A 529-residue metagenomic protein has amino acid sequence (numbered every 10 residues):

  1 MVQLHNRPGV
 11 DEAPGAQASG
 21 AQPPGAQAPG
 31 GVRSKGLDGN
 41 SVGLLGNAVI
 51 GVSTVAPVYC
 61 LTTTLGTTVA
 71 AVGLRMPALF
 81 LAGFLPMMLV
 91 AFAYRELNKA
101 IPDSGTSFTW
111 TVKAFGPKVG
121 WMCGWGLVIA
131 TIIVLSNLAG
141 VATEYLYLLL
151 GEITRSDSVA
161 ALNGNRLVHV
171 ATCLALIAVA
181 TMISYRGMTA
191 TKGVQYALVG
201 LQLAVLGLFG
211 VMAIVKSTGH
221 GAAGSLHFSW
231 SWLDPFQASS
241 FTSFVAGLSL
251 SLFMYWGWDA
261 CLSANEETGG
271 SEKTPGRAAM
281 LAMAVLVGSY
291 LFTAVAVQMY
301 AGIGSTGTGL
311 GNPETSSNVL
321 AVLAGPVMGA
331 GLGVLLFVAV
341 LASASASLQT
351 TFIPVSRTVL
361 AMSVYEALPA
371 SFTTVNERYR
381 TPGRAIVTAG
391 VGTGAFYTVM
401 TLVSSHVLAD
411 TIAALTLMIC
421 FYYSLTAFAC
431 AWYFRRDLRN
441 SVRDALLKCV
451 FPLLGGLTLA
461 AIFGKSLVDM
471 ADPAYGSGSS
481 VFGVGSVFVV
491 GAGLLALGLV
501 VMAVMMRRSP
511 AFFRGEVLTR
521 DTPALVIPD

Functional and structural regions predicted by a protein language model:
M1-L65, A70-L74, M88-F92, M506-D529: Membrane-interface "cap" regions at the ends of multi-pass membrane proteins
R33, M76-P77, T154-V168, Y196-V334: Helix-loop-helix junctions that connect adjacent transmembrane segments in multi-pass membrane transporters
S34, T109-V112, G140-V168, G200 (+6 more regions): Helix-loop-helix connectors at the membrane interface of multi-pass transporters/channels
C60-V168, A282-V285, S486-G498: Extracellular loop-to-transmembrane helix junctions
T109-T111, G116, L148-I153, D234 (+2 more regions): TM-loop-TM module centered on a large, flexible mid-protein loop between adjacent transmembrane helices in multi-pass
G126-V141, Y255-T268, A330-A370, I412-A413: Membrane-helix boundary/coupling elements in multi-pass transport proteins
V168-H220, A279-M283, M418-L425, Y433-D437 (+1 more regions): Membrane-interface loop-to-helix entry segments
A409-I419, L446-D529: A generic transmembrane alpha-helix motif of multi-pass inner-membrane proteins
